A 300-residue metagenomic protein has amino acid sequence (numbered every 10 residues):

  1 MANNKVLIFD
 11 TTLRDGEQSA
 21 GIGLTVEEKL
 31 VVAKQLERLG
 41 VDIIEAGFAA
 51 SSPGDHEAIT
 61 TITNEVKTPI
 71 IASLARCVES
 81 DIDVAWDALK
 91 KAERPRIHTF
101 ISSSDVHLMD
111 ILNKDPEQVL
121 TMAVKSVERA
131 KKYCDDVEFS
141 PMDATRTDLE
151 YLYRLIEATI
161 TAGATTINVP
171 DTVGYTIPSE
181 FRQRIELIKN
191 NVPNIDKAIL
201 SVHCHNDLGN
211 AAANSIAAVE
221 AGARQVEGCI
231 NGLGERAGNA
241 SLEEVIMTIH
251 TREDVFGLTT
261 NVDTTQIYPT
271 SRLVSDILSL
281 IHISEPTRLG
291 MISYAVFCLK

Functional and structural regions predicted by a protein language model:
M1-V78: N-terminal capping/small domains of soluble enzymes
I8-T11, I44-A46, I70-A75, P95-T99 (+4 more regions): Hydrophobic faces of well-ordered beta-strands that scaffold small-molecule active sites in alpha/beta enzyme cores
T11-T12, T172, T287: Ser/Thr-centric signal marking residues that sit in or immediately flank functional binding/regulatory motifs
D15, S19-A20, F48-P53, S104-V106 (+4 more regions): Short, small-residue-enriched loops and turns at beta-alpha junctions that line or gate enzyme active sites
L24-V41, N64, E79-V137, M142-I195 (+2 more regions): Alpha/beta enzyme core
S51-K91, D115-P116, D148-L155, R184 (+1 more regions): Active-site loop-helix segments enriched in His/Asp/Glu that coordinate and activate a nucleophilic water at divalent
T176, I185-L280, S284: Catalytic alpha/beta core domains of metabolic enzymes, predominantly
I281-K300: Single conserved hydrophobic/aromatic residue that forms the stacking wall/gate of nucleotide- or nucleobase-binding
